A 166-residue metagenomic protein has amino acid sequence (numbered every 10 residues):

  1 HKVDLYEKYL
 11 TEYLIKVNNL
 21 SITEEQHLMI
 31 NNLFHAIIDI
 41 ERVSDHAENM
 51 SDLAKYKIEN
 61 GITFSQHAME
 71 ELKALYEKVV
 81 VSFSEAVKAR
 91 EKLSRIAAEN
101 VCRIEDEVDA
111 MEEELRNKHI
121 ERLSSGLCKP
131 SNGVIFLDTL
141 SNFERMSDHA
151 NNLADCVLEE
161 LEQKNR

Functional and structural regions predicted by a protein language model:
H1-R166: Cytosolic, long alpha-helical scaffolding segments
